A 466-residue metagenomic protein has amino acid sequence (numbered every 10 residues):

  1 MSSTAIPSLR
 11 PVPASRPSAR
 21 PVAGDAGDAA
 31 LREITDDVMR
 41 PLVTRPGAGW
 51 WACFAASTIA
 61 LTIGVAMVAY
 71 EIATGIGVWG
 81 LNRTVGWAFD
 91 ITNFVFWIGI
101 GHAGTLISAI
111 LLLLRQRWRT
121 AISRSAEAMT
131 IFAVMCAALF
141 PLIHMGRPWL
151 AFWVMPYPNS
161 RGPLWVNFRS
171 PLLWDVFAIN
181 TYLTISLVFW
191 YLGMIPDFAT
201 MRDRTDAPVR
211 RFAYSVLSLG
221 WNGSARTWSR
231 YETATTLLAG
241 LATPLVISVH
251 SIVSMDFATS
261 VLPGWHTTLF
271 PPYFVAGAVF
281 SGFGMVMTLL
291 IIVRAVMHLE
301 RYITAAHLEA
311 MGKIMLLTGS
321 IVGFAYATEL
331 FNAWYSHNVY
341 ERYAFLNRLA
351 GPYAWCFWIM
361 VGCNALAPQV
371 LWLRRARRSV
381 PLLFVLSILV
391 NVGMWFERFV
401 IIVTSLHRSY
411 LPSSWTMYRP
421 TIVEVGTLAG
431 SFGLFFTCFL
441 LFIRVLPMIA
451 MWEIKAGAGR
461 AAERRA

Functional and structural regions predicted by a protein language model:
S2-V68: Hydrophobic alpha-helical membrane-insertion signals
S3-L31, N364-P368, R374, R378-A466: TerminUS-proximal long segments
T4-A29, V68-G80, T84-A88, F94-R226 (+2 more regions): Transmembrane-helix bundle segments that line or gate the permeation/cavity pathway in multi-pass membrane proteins
P41-T44, A48-Y70, P163-M360, L373-R377 (+1 more regions): Long, contiguous internal "core" modules enriched in hydrophobic/ aromatic residues
A55-G64, I131-H144, L317-A325, V385-E397: Hydrophobic alpha-helical membrane-insertion segments
M67-V78, M145-Y157, S251-T259, T328-Y340 (+1 more regions): Membrane-helix interface motif
A103-R115, Y182-A199, M285-A295, A365-P381 (+1 more regions): Transmembrane alpha-helical segments in integral membrane proteins
S125-F132, E300-G323, L382-G393, G457-A466: Interfacial and helix-entry/exit segments of alpha-helical transmembrane bundles in multi-pass inner-membrane proteins
